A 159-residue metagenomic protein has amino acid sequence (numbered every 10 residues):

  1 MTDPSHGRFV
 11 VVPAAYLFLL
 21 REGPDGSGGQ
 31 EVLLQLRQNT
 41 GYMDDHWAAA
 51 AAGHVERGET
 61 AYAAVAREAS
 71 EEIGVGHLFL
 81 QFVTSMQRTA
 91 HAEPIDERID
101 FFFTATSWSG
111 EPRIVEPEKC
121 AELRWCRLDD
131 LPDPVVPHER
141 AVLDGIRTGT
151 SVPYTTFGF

Functional and structural regions predicted by a protein language model:
M1-L33, A50, H54-V55, S85 (+1 more regions): Conserved N-terminal beta-strand and adjoining loop/helix that marks the start of the Nudix/MutT-like hydrolase domain
P13-A15, E97-F101, A121: Change "...and in nucleic-acid phosphodiester-cleaving endonucleases..." to "...and in nucleic-acid processing enzymes
R21-D25, Q38, T106-E111, L128-D130: Short loop segments at secondary-structure junctions
D25, M86-P112, G145-R147: Active-site-adjacent beta-strand/loop module that shapes the phosphate/pyrophosphate-binding cleft
G28-E71: Conserved Nudix-box catalytic region and its N-terminal flanking loop in Nudix hydrolases and closely related
L34, F102-T104, L123-W125: Conserved hydrophobic/aromatic beta-strand scaffold that supports enzyme active sites
V75-S85: A short coil-to-beta-strand element that immediately follows conserved catalytic motifs
P117-F159: Nudix hydrolase/Nudix homology domain
